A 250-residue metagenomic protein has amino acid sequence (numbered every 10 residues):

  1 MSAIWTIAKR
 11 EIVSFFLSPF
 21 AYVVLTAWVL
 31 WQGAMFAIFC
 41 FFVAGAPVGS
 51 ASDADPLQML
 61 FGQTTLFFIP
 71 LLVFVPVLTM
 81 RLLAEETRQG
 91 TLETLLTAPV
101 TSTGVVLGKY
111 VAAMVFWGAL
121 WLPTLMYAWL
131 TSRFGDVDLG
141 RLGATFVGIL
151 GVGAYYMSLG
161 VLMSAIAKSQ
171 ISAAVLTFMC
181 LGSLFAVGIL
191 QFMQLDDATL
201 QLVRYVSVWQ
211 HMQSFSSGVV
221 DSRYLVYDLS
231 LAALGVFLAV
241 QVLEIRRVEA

Functional and structural regions predicted by a protein language model:
M1-L25: Aromatic- and glycine-rich beta-strand/loop motifs that create alpha-glucan
P19-F42, L66-F74, M179-S183: Hydrophobic alpha-helical transmembrane segments of multi-pass membrane transport/permease proteins
A34-A37, L57-F61, G108-I171: Secretory targeting signals
I38-Q58, L176-V242: Terminal transmembrane helical anchor/hairpin motif
F61-E85: Long, hydrophobic alpha-helical segments
V75-T79, Y127, S158-L159, L238-A239: Hydrophobic/aromatic residues in alpha-helical transmembrane segments
P76-L96, Y110: Transmembrane helix boundary and interhelical loop/hinge segments in multi-pass membrane proteins
